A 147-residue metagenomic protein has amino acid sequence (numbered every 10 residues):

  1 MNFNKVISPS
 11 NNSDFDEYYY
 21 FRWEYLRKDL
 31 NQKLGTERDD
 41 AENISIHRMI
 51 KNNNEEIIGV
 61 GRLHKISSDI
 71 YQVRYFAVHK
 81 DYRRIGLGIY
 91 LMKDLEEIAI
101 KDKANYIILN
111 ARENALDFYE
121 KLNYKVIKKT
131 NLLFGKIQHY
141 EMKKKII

Functional and structural regions predicted by a protein language model:
N2-Y18: A short beta-loop-alpha structural element at the N-terminal edge of CoA-dependent acyl/N-acetyltransferase catalytic
W23-N54: Active-site rim helix/loop that mediates acceptor-substrate recognition in acyltransferases
N43, N53-E56, I66-D69, F134 (+1 more regions): Short strand-connecting beta-turns/loops that link adjacent beta-strands
M49, E56-H64, Q72-A77: Conserved beta-strand in the GNAT
K65-R74, R83, L133-H139: A conserved beta-turn-beta hairpin within the catalytic core of GNAT-like acetyltransferases that forms part
V78, R84-E97: Conserved acetyl-CoA-binding loop-helix of GNAT-fold acetyltransferases
M92, A99-R112: Conserved GNAT acetyl-CoA-binding A-motif
I108-N110, E120, K125-E141: Conserved catalytic-core motifs of GNAT/GCN5-like acyltransferases
